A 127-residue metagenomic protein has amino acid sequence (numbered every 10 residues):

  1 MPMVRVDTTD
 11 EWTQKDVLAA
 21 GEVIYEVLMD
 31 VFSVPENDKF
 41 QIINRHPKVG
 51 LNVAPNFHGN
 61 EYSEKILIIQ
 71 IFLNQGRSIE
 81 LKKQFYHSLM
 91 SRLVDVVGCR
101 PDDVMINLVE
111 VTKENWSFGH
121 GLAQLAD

Functional and structural regions predicted by a protein language model:
M1-D127: Interaction-mediating elements
